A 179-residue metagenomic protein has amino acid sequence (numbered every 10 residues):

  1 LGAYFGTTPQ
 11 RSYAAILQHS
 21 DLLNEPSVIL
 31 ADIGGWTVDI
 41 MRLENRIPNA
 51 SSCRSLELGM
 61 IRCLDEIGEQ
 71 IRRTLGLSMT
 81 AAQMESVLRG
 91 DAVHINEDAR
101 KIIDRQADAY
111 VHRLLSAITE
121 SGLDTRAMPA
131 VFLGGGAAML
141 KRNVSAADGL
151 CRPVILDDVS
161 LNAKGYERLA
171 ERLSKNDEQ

Functional and structural regions predicted by a protein language model:
L1-V28, I47-I61, A82-R89, V93-Q179: Nucleotide/phosphate-binding catalytic cleft detector across ATP-hydrolyzing and phosphate-transferring enzymes
A31-I33: Active-site flanking residues adjacent to catalytic metal/cofactor-binding acidic residues
V38-R42: Short beta-strand scaffold segments in enzyme catalytic cores
L75-M79: Short, basic interhelical loop/turn and adjoining N-cap of the next helix at nucleic-acid- or acidic-partner-contacting
